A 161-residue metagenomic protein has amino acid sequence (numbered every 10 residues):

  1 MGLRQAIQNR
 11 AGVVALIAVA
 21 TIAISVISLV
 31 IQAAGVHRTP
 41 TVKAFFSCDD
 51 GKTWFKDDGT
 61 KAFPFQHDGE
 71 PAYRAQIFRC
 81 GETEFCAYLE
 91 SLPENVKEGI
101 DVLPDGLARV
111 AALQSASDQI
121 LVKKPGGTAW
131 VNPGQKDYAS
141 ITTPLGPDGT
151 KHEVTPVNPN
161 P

Functional and structural regions predicted by a protein language model:
M1-N9: N-terminal Lys/Arg-rich, disordered targeting/topogenic segments
R10-Q32: Hydrophobic membrane-insertion alpha-helices, especially the h-region of bacterial N-terminal signal peptides
A11-V14, T39-A44: Generic detector of short, locally flexible boundary/turn motifs and exposed helical patches
V30-T41: Aromatic-capped interface at the extracytoplasmic side of an N-terminal signal-anchor transmembrane helix
A44-A108: Extracytoplasmic/periplasmic/luminal assembly and interaction segments in envelope/secretory/respiratory proteins
Y88-P161: Non-cytosolic head/periplasmic domains of membrane-anchored proteins
